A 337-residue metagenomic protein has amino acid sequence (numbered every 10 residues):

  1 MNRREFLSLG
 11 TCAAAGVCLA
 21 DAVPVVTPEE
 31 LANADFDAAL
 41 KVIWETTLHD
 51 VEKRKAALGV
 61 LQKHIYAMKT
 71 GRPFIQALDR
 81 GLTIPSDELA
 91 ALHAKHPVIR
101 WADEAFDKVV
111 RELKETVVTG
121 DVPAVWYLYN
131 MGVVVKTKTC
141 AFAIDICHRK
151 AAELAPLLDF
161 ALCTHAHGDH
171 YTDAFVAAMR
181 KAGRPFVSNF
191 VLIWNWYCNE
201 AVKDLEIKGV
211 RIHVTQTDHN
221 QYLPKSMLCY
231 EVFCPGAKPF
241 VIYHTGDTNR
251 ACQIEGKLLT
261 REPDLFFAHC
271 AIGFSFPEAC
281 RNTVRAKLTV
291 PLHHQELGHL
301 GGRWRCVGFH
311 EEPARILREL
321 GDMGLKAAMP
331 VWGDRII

Functional and structural regions predicted by a protein language model:
E5-V26: N-terminal export signals
V26-P156, N195-R261, F274, V331-I337: Core dinuclear metal-dependent hydrolase active-site scaffold
I146-W194, T260-F267: Active-site metal-binding motif and surrounding structural segment of the metallo-beta-lactamase
K150-A151, H167-Y171, I193-N195, Q221-Y222 (+4 more regions): Active-site environment of divalent metal-dependent phosphoester hydrolases
D173-M179, I254-L258, S275-V284: A short acidic, amphipathic alpha-helical/loop segment
Y197-R211, P224, G236, K257 (+1 more regions): Binuclear metal-ion centers of metallo-dependent hydrolases, dominated by the metallo-beta-lactamase
Y243-H244, L265-A268, T289-P291: Structural recognition of the beta-strand scaffold that forms the well-ordered cores of secreted hydrolase catalytic
